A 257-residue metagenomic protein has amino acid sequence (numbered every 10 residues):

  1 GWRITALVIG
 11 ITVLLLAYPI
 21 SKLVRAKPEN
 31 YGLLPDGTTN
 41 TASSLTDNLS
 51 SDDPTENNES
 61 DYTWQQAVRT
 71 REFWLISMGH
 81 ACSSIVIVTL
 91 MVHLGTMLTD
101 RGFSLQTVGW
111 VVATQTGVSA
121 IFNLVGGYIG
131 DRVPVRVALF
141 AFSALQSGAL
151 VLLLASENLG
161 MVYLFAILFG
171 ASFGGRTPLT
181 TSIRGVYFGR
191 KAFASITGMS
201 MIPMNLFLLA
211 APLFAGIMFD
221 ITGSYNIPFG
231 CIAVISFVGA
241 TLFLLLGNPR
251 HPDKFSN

Functional and structural regions predicted by a protein language model:
G1, L98-T99, I129-G130, A215-G223: Interfacial helix-cap and linker-helix signal at transmembrane-aqueous boundaries of multi-pass secondary transporters
G1-Y31: Helix-loop-helix hairpin linking two adjacent transmembrane segments in secondary transporters
L16-K27, A233-N257: Multi-pass alpha-helical transporter architecture, strongest for 12-TM Major Facilitator/SLC carriers used
Q65-Y128, A211: Extracytoplasmic gate region of multi-pass secondary transporters
V137-V151: Structural signature of the two symmetry-related core transmembrane helices
G160-L168: Paired small-residue
G175-F188: Intracellular juxtamembrane helix-capping segments at the cytosolic ends of symmetry-related transmembrane helices
Y187-T222: A late C-terminal transmembrane helix in Major Facilitator Superfamily
